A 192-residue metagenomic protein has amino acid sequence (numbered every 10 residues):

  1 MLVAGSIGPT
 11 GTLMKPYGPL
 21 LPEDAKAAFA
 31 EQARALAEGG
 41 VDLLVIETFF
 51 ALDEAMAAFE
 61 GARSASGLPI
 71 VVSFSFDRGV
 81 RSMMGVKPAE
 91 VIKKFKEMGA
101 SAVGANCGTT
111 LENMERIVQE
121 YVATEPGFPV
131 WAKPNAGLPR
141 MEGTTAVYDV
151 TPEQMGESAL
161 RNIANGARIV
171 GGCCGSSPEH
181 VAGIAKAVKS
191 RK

Functional and structural regions predicted by a protein language model:
M1-K192: Domain-level signal for soluble alpha/beta catalytic cores
